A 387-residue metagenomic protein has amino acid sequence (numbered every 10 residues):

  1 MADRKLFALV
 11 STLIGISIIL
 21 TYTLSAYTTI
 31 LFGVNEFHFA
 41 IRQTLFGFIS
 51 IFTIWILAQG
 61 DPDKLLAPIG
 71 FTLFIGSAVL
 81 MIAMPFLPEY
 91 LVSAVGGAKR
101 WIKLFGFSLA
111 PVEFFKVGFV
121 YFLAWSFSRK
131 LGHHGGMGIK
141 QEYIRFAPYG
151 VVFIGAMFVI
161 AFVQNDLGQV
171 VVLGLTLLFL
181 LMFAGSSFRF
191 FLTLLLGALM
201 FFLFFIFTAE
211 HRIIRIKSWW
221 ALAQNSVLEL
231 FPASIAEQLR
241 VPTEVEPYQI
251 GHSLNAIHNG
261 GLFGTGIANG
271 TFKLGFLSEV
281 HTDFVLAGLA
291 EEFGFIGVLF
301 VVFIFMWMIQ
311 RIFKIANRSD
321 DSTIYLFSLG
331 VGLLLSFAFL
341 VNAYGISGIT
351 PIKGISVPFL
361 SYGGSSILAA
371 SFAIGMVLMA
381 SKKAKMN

Functional and structural regions predicted by a protein language model:
R4-K5, I19-Y22, A26-Q164, A343 (+3 more regions): Membrane-helix boundary/helix-loop-helix interface segments in multi-pass membrane proteins
L13, L80-M84, W125, M157 (+3 more regions): Alpha-helical transmembrane segments of multi-pass membrane proteins
L45-T53, E291-I312: Hydrophobic alpha-helical transmembrane segments
G47-I51, F114-A124, L173-L177, V302-M306 (+2 more regions): Alpha-helical transmembrane segments of multi-pass membrane proteins
G70-G76, A147-I160, L167-F207, W219: Hydrophobic alpha-helical segments of polytopic membrane proteins
W101, L194-F295: Hydrophobic, glycine- and aromatic-enriched re-entrant/interface helices and adjoining loop segments
V171, L175-F190, A268-F293, I355-L368: Interfacial segments of multi-pass membrane proteins
I312-G354, L360: Loop-to-helix entry and N-terminal half of a specific, functionally important transmembrane alpha helix in multi-pass
